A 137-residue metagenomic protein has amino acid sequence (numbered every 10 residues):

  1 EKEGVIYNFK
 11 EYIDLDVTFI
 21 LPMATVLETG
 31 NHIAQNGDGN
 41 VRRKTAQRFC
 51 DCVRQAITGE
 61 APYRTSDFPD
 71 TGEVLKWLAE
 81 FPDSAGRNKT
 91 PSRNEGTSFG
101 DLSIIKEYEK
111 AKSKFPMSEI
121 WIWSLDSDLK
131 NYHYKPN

Functional and structural regions predicted by a protein language model:
E1-D14, A56-G59, E109-E119, P136-N137: Alpha-helix termini
E1-L21, H32-F49: Short, well-structured N-terminal submotif of metal-dependent ribonuclease cores
T18-M23, I120-W123: Short glycine-rich phosphate-binding loop at a beta-alpha junction
R48-A61: Acidic, glycine-rich loop-and-strand cores that form catalytic or ligand-binding grooves in diverse globular domains
T58-S127: Active-site neighborhoods of divalent-metal-dependent phosphate/nucleic-acid chemistry enzymes
